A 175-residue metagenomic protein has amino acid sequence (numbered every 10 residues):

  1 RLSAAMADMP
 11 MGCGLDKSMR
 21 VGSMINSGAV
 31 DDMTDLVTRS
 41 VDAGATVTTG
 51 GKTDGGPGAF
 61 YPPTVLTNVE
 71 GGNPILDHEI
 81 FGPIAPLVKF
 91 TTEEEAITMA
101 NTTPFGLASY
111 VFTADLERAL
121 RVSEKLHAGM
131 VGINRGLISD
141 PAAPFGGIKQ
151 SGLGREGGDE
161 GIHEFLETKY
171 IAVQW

Functional and structural regions predicted by a protein language model:
R1-E70, M99, I133: ALDH superfamily catalytic-core signature
P10-M11, T53, F60-W175: Conserved C-terminal structural/oligomerization subdomain of aldehyde/semialdehyde dehydrogenase
